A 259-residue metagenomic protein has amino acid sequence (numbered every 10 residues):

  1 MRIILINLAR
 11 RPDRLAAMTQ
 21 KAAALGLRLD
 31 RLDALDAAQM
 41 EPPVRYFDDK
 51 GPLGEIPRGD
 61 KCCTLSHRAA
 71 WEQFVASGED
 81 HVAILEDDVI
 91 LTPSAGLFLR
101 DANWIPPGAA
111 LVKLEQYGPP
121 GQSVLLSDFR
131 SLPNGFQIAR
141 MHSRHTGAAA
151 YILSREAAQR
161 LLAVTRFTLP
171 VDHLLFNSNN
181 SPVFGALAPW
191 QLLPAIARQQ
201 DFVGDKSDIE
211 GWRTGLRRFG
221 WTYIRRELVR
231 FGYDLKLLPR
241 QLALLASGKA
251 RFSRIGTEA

Functional and structural regions predicted by a protein language model:
M1-L85, V89-A259: An acidic/histidine-cluster motif and surrounding catalytic segment that typifies divalent-metal-assisted enzyme active
